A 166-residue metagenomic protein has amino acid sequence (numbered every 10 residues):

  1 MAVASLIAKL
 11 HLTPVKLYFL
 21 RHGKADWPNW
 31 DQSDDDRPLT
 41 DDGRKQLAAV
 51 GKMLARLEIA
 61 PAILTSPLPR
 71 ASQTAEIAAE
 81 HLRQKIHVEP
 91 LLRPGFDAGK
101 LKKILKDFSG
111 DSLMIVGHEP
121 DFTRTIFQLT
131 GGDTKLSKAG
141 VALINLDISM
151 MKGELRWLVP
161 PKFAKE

Functional and structural regions predicted by a protein language model:
M1-T13: N-terminal amphipathic/basic-hydrophobic helices that include classical n-h-c signal peptides and signal-anchor
L12-F96, F122, G132-A139, E166: Active-site-proximal alpha-helix that buttresses catalytic centers in soluble enzyme cores
W30-Q32, L101, E154-L155: Short aromatic-enriched loop/helix-cap "lid" or pocket-rim segments at secondary-structure transitions that line
R56, E80, D107-G110, L146-S149: Secondary-structure boundary motif
R93-L105: Short alpha-helix plus adjacent loop in nuclease-associated cores
D107-M114, E119-A139, K152: Non-DNA-binding regulatory cores of transcription-related proteins, predominantly C-terminal effector-binding
T130-R156, P160-A164: Domain-level recognition of soluble alpha/beta enzyme cores, biased toward histidine phosphatases/phosphomutases
